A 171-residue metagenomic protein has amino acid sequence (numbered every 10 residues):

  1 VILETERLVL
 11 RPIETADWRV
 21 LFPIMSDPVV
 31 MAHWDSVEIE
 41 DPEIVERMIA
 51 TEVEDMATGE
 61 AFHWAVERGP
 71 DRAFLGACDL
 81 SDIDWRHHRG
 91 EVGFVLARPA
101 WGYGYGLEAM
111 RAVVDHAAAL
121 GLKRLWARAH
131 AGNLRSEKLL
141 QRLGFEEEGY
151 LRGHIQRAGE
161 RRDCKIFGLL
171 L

Functional and structural regions predicted by a protein language model:
V1-A32, H63, E67-L171: Acyl-donor (CoA/ACP) binding surface of acyl/acetyltransferases
I13, D41-E43, M56: A short hydrophobic/aromatic micro-motif that marks alpha-helical segments and, especially, helix-coil
V29-T51, F62-W64: Conserved GNAT-fold acetyl-CoA-binding loop/helix
I44-R47, V53, L139, R162: A generic membrane alpha-helix/interface feature
T51-E52, H116: A generic secondary-structure signal
E54-G59, F145: Short loop/turn motifs at secondary-structure junctions and domain boundaries
